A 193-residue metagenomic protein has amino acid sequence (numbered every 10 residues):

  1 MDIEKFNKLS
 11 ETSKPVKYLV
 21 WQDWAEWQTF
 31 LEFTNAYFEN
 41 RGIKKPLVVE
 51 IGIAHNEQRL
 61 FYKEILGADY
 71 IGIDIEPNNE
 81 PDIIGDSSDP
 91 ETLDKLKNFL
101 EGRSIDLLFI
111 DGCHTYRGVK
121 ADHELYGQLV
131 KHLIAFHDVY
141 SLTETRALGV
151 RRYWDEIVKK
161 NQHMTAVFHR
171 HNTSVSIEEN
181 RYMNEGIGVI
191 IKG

Functional and structural regions predicted by a protein language model:
M1-F109, C113-G193: A short alpha-helical cap/connector motif
